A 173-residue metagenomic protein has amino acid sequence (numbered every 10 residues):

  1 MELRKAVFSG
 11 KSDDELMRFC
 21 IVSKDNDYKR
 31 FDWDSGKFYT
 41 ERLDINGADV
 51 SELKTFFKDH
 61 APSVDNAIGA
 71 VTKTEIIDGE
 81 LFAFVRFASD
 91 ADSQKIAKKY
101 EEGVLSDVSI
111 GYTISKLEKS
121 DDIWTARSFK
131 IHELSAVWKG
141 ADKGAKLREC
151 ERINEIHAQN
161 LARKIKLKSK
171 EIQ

Functional and structural regions predicted by a protein language model:
M1-A158: Signature of dsDNA virion morphogenesis modules
I156-Q173: Terminal short linear interaction segments
